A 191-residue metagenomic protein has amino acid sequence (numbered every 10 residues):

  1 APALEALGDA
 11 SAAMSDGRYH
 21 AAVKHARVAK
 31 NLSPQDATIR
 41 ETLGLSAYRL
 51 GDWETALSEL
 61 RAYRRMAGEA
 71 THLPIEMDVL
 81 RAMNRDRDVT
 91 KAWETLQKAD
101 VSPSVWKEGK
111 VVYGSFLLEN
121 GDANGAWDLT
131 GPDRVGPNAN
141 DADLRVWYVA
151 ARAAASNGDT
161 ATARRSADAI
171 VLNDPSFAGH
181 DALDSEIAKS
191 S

Functional and structural regions predicted by a protein language model:
A1-N31, T42, Y48: Alpha-helical segment of the N-proximal tetratricopeptide repeat
A12, S46, M77-V79, F116 (+2 more regions): Residue-level signature for tetratricopeptide repeat
Y19-H20, W53, D86, A123 (+1 more regions): TPR-repeat structural position
R27-P34, R61-G68, T95-P103, P132-N140 (+1 more regions): Solenoid-like repeat scaffolds
I39, H72-L73, V146, H180: TPR alpha-solenoid repeat register
